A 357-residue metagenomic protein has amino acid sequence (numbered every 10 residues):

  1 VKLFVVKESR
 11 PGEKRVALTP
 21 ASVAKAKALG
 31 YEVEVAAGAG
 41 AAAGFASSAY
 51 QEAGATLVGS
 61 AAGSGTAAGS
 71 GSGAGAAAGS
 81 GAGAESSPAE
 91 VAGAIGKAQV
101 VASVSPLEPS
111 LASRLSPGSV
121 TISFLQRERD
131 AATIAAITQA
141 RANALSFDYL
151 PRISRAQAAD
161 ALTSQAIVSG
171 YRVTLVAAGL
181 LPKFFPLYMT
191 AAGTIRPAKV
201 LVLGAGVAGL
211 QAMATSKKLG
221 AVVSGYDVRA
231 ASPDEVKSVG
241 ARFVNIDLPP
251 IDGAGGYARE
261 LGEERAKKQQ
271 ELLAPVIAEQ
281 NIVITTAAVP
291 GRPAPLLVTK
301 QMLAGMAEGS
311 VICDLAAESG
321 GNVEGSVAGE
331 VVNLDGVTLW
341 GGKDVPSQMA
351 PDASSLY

Functional and structural regions predicted by a protein language model:
V6-F45, P186-V276: Glycine-rich phosphate/diphosphate-binding loop of Rossmann-like nucleotide-binding domains
G12-A17, S110-L115, S123, G256 (+2 more regions): Glycine/threonine-rich flexible loop motifs
E34-V58, A84-E85: N-terminal beta-loop-helix "entrance" segment that forms/cooperates in small-molecule cofactor or anionic ligand
G54-G63, E85-Q99, P106-L107, A254-V283 (+2 more regions): A structured beta-alpha segment of the ubiquitous adenosine-cofactor-binding alpha/beta core
A62-A84: Long, intrinsically disordered low-complexity tandem-repeat segments
G96, V100-A178: Phosphate/diphosphate ligand-binding glycine-rich loop within oxidoreductases
R127-A156, R292-V345: Rossmann-fold NAD(P)-binding glycine/threonine-rich loop
D148-V176, L180-A191, A317, V323-Y357: Adenosine-phosphate binding glycine-rich loop
